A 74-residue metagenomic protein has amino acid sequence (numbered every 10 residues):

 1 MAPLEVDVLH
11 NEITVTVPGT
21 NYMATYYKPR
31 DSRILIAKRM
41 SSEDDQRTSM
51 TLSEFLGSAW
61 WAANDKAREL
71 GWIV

Functional and structural regions predicted by a protein language model:
M1-T16: Negatively charged, low-complexity tracts enriched in Asp/Glu with abundant Ser/Thr
P3, T25, P29-R30, S58 (+1 more regions): Generic signature of intrinsically disordered, low-complexity segments enriched in small/polar residues
T14-E43: A short, structured beta-strand/loop element
A37-V74: Mixed-charge, Lys/Arg-enriched low-complexity segments
